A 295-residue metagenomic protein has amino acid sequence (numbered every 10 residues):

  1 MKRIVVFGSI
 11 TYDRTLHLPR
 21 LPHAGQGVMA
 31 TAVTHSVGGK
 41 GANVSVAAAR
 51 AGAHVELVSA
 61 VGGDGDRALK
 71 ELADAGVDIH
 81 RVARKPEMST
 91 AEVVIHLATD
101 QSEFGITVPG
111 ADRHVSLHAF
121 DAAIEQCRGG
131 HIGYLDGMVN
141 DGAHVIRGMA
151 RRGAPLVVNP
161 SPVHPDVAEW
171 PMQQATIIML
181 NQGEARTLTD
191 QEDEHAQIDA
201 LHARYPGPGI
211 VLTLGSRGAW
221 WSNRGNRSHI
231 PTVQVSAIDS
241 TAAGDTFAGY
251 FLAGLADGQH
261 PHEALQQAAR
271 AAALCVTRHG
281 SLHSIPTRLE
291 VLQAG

Functional and structural regions predicted by a protein language model:
M1-A24: Positively charged, low-complexity intrinsically disordered leader regions
M1-V5, H195-G295: Conserved phosphate-binding/catalytic region of the ribokinase-like
A24-E92, Q293-G295: Substrate-binding N-lobe of the ribokinase-like
A49-R50, A150, A256: Gly/Ala-rich phosphate-binding loop of Rossmann-like dinucleotide-binding domains, activating on the conserved
L57, V82-K85, I95-I132: Conserved phosphate-binding/catalytic loop of the ribokinase/pfkB sugar-kinase fold
A119-A123, D141-V145, P165-A168, A196-Q197: Short acidic active-site motifs
A150-H229: Conserved phosphate/ATP/ADP-binding segment of small-molecule kinases
